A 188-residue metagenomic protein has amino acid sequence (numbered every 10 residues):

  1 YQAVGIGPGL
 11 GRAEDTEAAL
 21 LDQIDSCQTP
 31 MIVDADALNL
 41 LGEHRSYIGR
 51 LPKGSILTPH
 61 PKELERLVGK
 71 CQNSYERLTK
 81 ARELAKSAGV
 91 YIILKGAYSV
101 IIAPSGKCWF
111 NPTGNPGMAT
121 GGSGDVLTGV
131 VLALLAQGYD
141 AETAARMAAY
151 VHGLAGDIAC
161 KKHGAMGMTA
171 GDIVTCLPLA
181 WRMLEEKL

Functional and structural regions predicted by a protein language model:
Y1-T113, E185-L188: Glycine-rich phosphate/dinucleotide-binding loop and adjoining beta-alpha-beta core of small-molecule
A3, G7-G9, T120, T128 (+4 more regions): Alpha-helical transmembrane segments in multi-pass membrane proteins
G9-A13, Y98, P116, S123-L127 (+3 more regions): Gly/Ser/Thr-rich beta-alpha loop segments that engage phosphate groups in nucleotides
L20, L127-V131, A170: Alpha-helical structural signal
L64-V68, P112-M118, T128, D157-M166: Short beta-alpha connecting loops at secondary-structure transitions that line or flank enzyme active sites
R66, T120-V151: Short, small-residue alpha-helix embedded
R77-K86, A141-A155, A170-P178: Short, well-structured alpha-helical segments that form the helix of a local strand-helix-strand
G156-L188: Charged C-terminal helix
